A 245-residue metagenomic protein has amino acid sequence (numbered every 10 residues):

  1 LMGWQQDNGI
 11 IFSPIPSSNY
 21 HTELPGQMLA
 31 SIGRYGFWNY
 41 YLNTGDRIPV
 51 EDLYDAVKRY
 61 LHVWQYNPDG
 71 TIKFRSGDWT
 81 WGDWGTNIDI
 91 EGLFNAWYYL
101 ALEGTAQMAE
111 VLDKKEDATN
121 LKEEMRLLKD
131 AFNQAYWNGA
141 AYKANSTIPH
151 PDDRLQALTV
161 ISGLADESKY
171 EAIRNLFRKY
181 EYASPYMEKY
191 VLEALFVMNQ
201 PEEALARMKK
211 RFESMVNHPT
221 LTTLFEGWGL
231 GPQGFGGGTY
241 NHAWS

Functional and structural regions predicted by a protein language model:
L1-S245: Active-site core of glycosidic bond-cleaving carbohydrate-active enzymes
